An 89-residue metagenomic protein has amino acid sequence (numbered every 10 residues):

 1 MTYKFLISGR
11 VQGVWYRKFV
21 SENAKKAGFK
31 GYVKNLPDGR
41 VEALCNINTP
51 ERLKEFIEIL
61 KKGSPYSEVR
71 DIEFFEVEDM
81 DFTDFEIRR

Functional and structural regions predicted by a protein language model:
M1-R89: Intrinsically disordered, low-complexity, mixed-charge
